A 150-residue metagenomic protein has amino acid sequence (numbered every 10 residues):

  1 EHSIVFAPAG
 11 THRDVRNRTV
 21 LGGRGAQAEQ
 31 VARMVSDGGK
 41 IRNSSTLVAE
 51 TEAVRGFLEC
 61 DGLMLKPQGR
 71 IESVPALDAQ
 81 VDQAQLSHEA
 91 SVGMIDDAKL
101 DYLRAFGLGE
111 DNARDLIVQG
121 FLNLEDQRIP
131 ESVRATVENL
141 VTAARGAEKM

Functional and structural regions predicted by a protein language model:
E1-L108, L122-L124, R128-M150: Conserved beta-strand/loop scaffold segments within soluble protein domains that form the structured core and edges
